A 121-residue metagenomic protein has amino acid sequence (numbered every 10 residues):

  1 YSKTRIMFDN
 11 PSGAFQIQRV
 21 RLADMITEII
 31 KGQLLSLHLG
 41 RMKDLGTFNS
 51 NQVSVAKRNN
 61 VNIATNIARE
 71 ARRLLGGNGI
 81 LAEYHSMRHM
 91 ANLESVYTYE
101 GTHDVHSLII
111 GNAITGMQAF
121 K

Functional and structural regions predicted by a protein language model:
Y1-K121: Alpha-helical interface subdomain recognition
